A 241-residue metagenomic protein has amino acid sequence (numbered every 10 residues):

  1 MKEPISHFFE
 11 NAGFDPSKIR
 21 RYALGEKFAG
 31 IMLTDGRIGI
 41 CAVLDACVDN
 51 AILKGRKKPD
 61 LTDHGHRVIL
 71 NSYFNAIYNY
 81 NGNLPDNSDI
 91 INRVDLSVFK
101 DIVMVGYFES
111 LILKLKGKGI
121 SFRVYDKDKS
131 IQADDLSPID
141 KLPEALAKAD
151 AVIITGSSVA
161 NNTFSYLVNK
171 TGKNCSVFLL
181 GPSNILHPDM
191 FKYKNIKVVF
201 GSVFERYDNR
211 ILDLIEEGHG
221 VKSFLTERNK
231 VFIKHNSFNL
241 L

Functional and structural regions predicted by a protein language model:
M1-G117, L214-E217, K230-L241: Electropositive, gly/pro-rich neighborhoods at or near active sites that engage anionic ligands
S88-R93, D135-K148: Short acidic low-complexity segments
K100, D150, K197: Conserved acidic residues
V103, A151-T155, F178: Structural motif
L115-K116, A145-A147, V168-N174, K194: Short, conserved loop/helix-junction motifs that constitute active-site signature segments in enzyme catalytic cores
I120-A133: NAD(P)-binding Rossmann-fold cofactor-contacting core
I120-F122, N162-P182: A short, gly/pro- and small-residue-rich
F178-L241: C-terminal functional extensions of proteins
